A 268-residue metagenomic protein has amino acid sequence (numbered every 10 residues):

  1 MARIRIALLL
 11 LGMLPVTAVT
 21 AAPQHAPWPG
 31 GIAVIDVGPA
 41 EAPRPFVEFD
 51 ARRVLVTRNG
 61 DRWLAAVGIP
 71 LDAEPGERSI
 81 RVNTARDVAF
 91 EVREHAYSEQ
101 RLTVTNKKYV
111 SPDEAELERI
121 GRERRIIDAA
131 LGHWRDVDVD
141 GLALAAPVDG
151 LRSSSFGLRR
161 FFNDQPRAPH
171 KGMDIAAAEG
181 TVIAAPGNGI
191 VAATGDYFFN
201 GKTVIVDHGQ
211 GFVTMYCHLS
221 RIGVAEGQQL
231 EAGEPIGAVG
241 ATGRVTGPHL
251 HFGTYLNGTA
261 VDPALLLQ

Functional and structural regions predicted by a protein language model:
M1-R5: Positively charged n-region of N-terminal signal peptides that target proteins for export
A7-T17: Bacterial N-terminal signal peptides
L11-M13, H25-P27, V37, F46 (+9 more regions): Generic marker of residues within folded, mature protein domains
T17, P29-G31, D149, L265: Intrinsically disordered, low-complexity segments enriched in proline/serine/threonine
T20-F90, E94-A96: Cationic-aromatic interfacial patches
A21, A89-N200: Surface-exposed, glycine-biased beta-strand/turn segments
L55, L64, E74, A96-E99 (+3 more regions): A short local loop/turn or secondary-structure capping micro-motif enriched for an aromatic residue
A145-Q268: Catalytic cores of peptidoglycan-degrading enzymes
